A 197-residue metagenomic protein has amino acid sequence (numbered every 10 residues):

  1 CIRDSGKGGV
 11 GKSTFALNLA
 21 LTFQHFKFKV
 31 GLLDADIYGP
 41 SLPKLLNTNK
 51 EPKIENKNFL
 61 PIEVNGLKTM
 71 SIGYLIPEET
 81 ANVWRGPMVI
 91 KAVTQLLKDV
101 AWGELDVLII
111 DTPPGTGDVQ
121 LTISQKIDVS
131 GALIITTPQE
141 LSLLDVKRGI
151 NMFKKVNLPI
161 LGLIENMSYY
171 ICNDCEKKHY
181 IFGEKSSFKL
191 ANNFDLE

Functional and structural regions predicted by a protein language model:
C1-D4: Conserved small/polar residues in nucleotide/adenosyl-binding loops
G8, D34, L42, M70 (+5 more regions): Residue-level signature of catalytic and energy-coupling elements of molecular machines, predominantly ATP/GTP-dependent
K12: Conserved lysine of the Walker
F15: Hydrophobic positions on the alpha1 helix immediately C-terminal to the Walker A/P-loop
A20, Q24, S124: Gly/Ala-rich phosphate-binding loop of Rossmann-like dinucleotide-binding domains, activating on the conserved
F28-E79, I90: Phosphate-binding loop that captures ATP/GTP phosphates
I76-I123: Phosphate-binding/switch loop-helix module in NTP-utilizing enzymes
V107, P113-L196: Conserved catalytic-core segment of NTP-binding enzymes
